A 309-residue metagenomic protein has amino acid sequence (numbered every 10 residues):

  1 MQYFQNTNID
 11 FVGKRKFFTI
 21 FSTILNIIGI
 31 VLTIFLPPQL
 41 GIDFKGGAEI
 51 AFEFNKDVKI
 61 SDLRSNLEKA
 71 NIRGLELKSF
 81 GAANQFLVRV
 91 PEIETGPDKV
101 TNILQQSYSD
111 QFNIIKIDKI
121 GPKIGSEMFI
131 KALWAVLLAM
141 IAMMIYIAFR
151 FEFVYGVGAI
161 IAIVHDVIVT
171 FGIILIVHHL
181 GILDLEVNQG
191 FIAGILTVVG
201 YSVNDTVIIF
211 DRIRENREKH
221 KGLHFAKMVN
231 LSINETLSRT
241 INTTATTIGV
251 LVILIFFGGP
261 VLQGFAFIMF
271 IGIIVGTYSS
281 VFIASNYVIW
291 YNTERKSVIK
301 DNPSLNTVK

Functional and structural regions predicted by a protein language model:
M1-K309: A structural signal for conserved, well-ordered secondary-structure elements that form binding/interaction cores
